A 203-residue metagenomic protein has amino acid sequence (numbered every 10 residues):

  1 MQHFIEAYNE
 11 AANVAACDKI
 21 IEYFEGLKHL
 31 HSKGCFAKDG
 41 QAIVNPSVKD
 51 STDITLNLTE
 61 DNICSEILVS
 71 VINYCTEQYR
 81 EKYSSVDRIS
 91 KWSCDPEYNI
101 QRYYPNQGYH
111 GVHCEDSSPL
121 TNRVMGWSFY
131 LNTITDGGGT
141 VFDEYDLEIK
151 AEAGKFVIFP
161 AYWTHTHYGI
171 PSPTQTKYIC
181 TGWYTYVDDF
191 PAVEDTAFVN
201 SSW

Functional and structural regions predicted by a protein language model:
M1-W92, N200-W203: Non-heme Fe(II)/2-oxoglutarate
F24, D116, L131, Y184-Y186: Short beta-strand segments enriched in hydrophobic/aromatic residues within well-folded beta-rich domains
R88-Y104: Acidic, glycine-rich loop-and-strand cores that form catalytic or ligand-binding grooves in diverse globular domains
P96, G108-H110, R123, H165: Short beta-strand or tight-loop elements that sit immediately N-terminal to catalytic metal-binding acidic residues
I100-P105, S118-D136: Short, conserved beta-strand element in jelly-roll/cupin
Y109-S117: Histidine-centered catalytic micro-motifs
R123, D136-W203: Catalytic core of Fe(II)/2-oxoglutarate
